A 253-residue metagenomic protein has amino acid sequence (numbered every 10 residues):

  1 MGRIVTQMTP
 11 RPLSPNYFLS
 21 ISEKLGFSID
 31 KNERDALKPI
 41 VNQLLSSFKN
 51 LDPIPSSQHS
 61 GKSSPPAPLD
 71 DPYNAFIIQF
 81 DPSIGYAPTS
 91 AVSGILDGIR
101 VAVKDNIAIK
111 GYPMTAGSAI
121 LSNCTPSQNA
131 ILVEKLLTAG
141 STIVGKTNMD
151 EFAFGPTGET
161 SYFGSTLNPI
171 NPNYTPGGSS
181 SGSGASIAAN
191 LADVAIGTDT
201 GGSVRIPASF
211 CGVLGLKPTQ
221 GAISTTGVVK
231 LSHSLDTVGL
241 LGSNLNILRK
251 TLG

Functional and structural regions predicted by a protein language model:
M1-R11, G242, R249-G253: Contiguous N-terminal and early-domain "leader" segments and peripheral loops that mark the onset or edge of a domain
G2-T125, A130, F152-F154: Short, well-ordered alpha-helical
N129-A130, E134-L252: Short glycine/serine-rich loop segments
